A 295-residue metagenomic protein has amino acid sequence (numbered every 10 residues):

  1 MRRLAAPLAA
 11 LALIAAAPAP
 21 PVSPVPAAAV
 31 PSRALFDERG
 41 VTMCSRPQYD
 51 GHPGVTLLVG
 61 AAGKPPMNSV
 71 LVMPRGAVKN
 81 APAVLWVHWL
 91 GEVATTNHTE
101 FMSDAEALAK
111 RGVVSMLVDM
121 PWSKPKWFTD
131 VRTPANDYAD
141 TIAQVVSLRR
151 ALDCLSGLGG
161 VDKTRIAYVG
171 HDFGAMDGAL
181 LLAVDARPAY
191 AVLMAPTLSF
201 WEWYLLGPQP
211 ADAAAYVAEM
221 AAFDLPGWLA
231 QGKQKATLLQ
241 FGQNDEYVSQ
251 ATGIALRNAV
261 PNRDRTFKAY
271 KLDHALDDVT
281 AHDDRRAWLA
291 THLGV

Functional and structural regions predicted by a protein language model:
A9, L13-P24: Bacterial Sec-dependent signal peptides at the C-terminal "C-region" and cleavage site
R33-V78: N-terminal cap/lid segment of alpha/beta-hydrolase-fold proteins
S69, N80-W89: Short beta-strand element of the alpha/beta-hydrolase
G91-V146, F200-L206: Cap/lid segment of the alpha/beta-hydrolase catalytic domain
R149-D212: Primarily recognizes the serine-hydrolase "nucleophile elbow" in alpha/beta-hydrolase and SGNH/GDSL folds
D212-V260: The feature captures the conserved acid-bearing segment of alpha/beta-hydrolase catalytic domains
P261-V295: C-terminal catalytic histidine-bearing segment of alpha/beta-hydrolase fold enzymes
